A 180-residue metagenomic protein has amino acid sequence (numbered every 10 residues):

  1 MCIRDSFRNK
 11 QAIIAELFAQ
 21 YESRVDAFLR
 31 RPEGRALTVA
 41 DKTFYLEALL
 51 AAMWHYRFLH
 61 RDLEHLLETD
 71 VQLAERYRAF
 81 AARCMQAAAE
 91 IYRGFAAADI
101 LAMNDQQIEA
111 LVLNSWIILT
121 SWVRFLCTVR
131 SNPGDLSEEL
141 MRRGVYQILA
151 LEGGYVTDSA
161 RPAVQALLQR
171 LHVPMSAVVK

Functional and structural regions predicted by a protein language model:
M1-I3: Conserved small/polar residues in nucleotide/adenosyl-binding loops
S6: Residues within the DNA-recognition helix of helix-turn-helix
K10-Y21: Amphipathic alpha-helical segments enriched in hydrophobic/aromatic and basic residues that form the DNA-contacting
E16, R30-L59, E75: Hydrophobic alpha-helical connector segments
L29-P32, H60-L67, F95, D99 (+1 more regions): Secondary-structure edge/capping motif, primarily at the C-terminal ends of alpha-helices and the immediately following
R61-E64, R76, N104, V164: Short, hydrophobic secondary-structure boundary micro-motifs
Q72-A98, E109-R124, R143-G154: Amphipathic alpha-helical packing segments from all-alpha helical-bundle domains
R124, T128-K180: C-terminal peripheral helix-coil segments that are non-catalytic and often amphipathic
